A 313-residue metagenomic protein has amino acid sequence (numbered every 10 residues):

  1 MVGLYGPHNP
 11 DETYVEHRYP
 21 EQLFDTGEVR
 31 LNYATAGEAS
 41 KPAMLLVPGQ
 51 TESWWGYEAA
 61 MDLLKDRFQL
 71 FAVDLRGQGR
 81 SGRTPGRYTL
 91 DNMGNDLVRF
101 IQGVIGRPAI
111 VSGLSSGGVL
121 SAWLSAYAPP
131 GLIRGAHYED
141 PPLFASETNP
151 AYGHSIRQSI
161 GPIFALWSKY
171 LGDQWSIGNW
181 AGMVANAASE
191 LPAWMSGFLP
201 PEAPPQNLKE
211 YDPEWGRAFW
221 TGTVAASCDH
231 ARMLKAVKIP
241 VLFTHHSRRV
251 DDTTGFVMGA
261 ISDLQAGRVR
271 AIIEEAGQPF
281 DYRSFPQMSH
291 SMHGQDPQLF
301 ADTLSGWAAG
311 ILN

Functional and structural regions predicted by a protein language model:
M1-M44, K65-F68, G106-R107, I133-R134 (+6 more regions): Alpha/beta-hydrolase fold catalytic core
V29-R83: Conserved HGGG/HGGXW glycine-rich cap/lid loop of the alpha/beta-hydrolase fold
G56-E58, S81-R87, E147-P150, T254: Conserved catalytic-core motifs of eukaryotic protein kinase domains, centered on the activation segment
A72-S112, S116, F285-M288, D302: Active-site loop/oxyanion-hole signature of alpha/beta-hydrolase fold enzymes
W123-A126, I133-Y170: Flexible "cap/lid" loop of the alpha/beta hydrolase fold
E147-T148, G153, S168-K238, S247: Conserved alpha/beta-hydrolase catalytic His-Asp/Glu region
K238-M288: Conserved loop-alpha-helix segment in the C-terminal half of the alpha/beta-hydrolase fold that carries the catalytic
F285-P297: Catalytic histidine-centered segment of alpha/beta-hydrolase-like enzymes
